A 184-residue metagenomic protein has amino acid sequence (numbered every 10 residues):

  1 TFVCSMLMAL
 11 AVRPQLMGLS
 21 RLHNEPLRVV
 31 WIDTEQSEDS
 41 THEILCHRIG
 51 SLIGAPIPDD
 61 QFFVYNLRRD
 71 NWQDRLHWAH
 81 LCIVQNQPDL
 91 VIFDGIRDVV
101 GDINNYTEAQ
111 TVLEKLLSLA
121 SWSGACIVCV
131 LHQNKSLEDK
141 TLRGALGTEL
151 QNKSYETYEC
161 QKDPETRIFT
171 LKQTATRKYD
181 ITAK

Functional and structural regions predicted by a protein language model:
T1, L90, D98, T107-K184: Phosphate-binding/switch region of NTP-binding enzymes
F2-M6: Hydrophobic positions on the alpha1 helix immediately C-terminal to the Walker A/P-loop
M8-V12, H47-G50: Short, intrinsically disordered, mixed-charge
A9-L27, S37: Post-Walker A helix-loop "phosphate-sensing" segment adjacent to the P-loop in P-loop NTPases
M17-L22, I53, H80-C82, S118 (+1 more regions): Short, flexible, glycine/charge-rich loop motifs used to bind or transfer phosphoryl groups or to couple energy/partner
N24-T111: Conserved inter-motif catalytic segment of the P-loop NTP-binding fold
